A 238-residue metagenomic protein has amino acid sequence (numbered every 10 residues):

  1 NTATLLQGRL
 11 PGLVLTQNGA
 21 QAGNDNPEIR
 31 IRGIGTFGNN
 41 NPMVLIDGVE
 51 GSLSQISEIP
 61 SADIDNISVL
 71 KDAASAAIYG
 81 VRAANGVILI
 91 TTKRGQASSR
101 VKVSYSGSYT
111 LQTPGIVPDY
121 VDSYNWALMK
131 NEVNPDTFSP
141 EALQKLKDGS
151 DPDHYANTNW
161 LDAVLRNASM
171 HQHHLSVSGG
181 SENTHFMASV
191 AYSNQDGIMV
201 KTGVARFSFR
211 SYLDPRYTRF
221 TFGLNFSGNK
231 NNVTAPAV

Functional and structural regions predicted by a protein language model:
N1-N229: Short, small/polar-rich motifs associated with maturation and membrane association, primarily at protein termini
N229, T234-V238: Acidic/polar loop-and-plug regions of large Gram-negative outer-membrane beta-barrel proteins
